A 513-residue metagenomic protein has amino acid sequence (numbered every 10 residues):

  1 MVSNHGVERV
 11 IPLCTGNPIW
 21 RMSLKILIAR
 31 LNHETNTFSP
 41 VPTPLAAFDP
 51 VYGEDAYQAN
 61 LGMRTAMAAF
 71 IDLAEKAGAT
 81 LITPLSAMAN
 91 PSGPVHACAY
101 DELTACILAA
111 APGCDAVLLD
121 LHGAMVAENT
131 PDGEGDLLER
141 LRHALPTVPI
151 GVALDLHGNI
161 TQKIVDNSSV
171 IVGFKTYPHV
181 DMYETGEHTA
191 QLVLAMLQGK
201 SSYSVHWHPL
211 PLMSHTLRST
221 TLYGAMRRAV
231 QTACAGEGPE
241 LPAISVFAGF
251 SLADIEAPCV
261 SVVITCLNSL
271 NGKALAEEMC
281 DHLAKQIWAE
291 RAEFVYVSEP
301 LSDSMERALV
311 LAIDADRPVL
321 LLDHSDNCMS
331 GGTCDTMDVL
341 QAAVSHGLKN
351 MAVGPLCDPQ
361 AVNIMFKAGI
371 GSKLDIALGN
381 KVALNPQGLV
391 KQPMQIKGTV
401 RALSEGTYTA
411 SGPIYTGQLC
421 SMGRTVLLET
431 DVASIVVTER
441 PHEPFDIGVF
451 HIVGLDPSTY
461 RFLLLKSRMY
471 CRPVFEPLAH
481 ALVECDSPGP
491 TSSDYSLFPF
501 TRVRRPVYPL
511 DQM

Functional and structural regions predicted by a protein language model:
V10-S23: Short, Lys/Arg-enriched N-terminal segments with co-localized hydrophobic residues within the first ~10-30 amino acids
S23, K76-A79, T83, A109-V117 (+1 more regions): Glycine-rich phosphate/diphosphate-binding loops that line cofactor/substrate pockets in enzymes
S23-L73: N-terminal amphipathic/basic leader segments beginning at the initiator methionine
L27-P40, G93-T104, P112-S201, P318 (+3 more regions): Active-site histidine-anchored catalytic micro-motif
R64, T83, W288, T407-M513: Extended hydrophobic packing segments that form well-structured cores
D72-T104: Low-complexity, highly charged intrinsically disordered N-terminal segments that act as targeting/localization
A195-A233: Conserved anion/nucleotide-ligand pocket segment
L217-D431, V436-R440: Hard-cation-handling environments
